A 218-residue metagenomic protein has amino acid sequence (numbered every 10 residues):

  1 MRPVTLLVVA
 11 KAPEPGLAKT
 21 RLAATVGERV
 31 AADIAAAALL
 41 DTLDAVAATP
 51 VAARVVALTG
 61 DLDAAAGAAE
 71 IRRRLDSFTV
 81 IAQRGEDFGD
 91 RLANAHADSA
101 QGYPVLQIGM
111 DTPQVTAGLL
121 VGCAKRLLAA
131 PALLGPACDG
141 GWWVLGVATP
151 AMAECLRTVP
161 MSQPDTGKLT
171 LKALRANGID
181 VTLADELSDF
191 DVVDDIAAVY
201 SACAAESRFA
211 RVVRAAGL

Functional and structural regions predicted by a protein language model:
M1-L22: N-terminal nucleotide-binding beta1-loop-alpha1 segment
V9-E14, T59-D63, C138-G140: Short glycine-enriched loops at secondary-structure junctions
D33-V51: A short, N-terminal amphipathic alpha-helix
P50-F78: Acidic donor-binding segment of Leloir-type glycosyltransferases
A68-P104: Short phosphate-binding loop-to-helix
V115-G140: Conserved donor-nucleotide/metal-binding helix-loop-beta segment in metal-dependent transferases, i.e., the alpha-helix
P150-A173: Short, glycine-/small-residue-rich phosphate/pyrophosphate-handling segment
L171-L218: Conserved alpha/beta core of the MobA/IspD/sugar-nucleotide pyrophosphorylase nucleotidyltransferase superfamily
